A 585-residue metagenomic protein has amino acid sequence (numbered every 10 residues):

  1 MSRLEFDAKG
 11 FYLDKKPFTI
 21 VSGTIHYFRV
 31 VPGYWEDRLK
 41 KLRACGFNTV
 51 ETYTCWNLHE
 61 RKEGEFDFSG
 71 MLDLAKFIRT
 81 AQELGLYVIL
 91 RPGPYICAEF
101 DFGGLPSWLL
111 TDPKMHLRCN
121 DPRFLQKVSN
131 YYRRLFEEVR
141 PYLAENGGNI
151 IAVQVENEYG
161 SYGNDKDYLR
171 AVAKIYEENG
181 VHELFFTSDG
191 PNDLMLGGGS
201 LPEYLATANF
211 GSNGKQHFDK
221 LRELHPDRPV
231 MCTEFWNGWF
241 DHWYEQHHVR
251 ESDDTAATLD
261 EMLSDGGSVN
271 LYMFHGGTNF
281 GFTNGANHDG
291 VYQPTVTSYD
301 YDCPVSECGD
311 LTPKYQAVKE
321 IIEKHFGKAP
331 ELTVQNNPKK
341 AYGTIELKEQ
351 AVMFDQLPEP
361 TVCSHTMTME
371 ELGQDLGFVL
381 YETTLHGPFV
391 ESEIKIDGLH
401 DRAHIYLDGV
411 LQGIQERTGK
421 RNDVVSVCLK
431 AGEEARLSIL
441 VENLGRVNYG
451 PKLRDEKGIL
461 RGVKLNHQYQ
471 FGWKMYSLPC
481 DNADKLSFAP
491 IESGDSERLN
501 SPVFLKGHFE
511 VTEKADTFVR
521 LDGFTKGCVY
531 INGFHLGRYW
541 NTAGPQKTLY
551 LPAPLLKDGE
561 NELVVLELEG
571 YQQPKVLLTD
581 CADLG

Functional and structural regions predicted by a protein language model:
M1-E36, K40-A44, E65, G70-R79 (+4 more regions): Extended substrate-binding grooves/exosites of carbohydrate-active enzymes
F18, Q412-G413, L536-G537: Short hydrophobic beta-strand segments in globular cytosolic domains
I20-S22, T49, G85-I89, G148-Q154 (+4 more regions): Structural preference for beta-strand elements that scaffold enzyme active sites
Y27-A44, E63-Q82, S392-I394, G398 (+3 more regions): Aromatic- and glycine-enriched glycan-recognition loops and surfaces that form the carbohydrate-binding subsites
T54-E63, M71, L84-L117, Y142-A152 (+3 more regions): Aromatic-lined carbohydrate-binding surfaces of glycoside hydrolases
L125-Q154, D165-L169, A173, H182 (+6 more regions): Carbohydrate-binding surfaces of carbohydrate-active enzymes
G147-E223: Gly/Pro-rich turn-and-neighbor structural signature
E391-Y406, L437, F509-N532, Y539-W540 (+1 more regions): Aromatic-lined ligand-binding clefts that engage carbohydrates, nucleic acids, or primary amines
